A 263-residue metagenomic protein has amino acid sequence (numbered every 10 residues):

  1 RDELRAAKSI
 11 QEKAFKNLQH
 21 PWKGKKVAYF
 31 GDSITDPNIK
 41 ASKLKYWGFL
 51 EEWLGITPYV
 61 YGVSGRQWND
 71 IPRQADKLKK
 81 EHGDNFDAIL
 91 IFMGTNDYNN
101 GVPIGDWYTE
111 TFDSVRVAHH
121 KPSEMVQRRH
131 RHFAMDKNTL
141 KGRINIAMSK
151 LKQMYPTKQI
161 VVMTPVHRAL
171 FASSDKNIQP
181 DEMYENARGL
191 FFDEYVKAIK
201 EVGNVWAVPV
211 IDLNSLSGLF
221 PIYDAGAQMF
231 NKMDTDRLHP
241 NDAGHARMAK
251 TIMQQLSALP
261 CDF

Functional and structural regions predicted by a protein language model:
D2-Y29: Membrane/wall-proximal cationic-aromatic binding patches
P21-A28, I34-R143: Conserved SGNH/GDSL esterase-like catalytic core that processes O-acyl groups on lipids and polysaccharides
F30-G31, M163: Short hydrophobic segments within beta-strands
G48, S149, K197-K200: Active-site phosphate/pyrophosphate- and oxyanion-stabilizing loops and adjacent acidic/basic residues in soluble
Y59-Y61, V161, P209-I211: General small-molecule cofactor/ligand-binding pocket signal
A75, I144-M148, V196: Generic structural signal for well-ordered alpha-helices, preferentially at hydrophobic/aromatic core positions
Y155-Q159: A short helix->loop->beta-strand "cap" motif at the edges of active sites that frequently abuts
P165-F263: Catalytic His-Asp segment of secreted/periplasmic serine-dependent ester chemistry enzymes
